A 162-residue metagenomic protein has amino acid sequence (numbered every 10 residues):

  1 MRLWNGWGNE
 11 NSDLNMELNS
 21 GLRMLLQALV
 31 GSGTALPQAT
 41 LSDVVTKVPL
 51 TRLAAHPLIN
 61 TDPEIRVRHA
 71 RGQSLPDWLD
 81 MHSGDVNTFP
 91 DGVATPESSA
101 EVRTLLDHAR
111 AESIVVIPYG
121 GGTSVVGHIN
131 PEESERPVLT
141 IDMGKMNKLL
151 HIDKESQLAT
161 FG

Functional and structural regions predicted by a protein language model:
M1-G162: Noncatalytic alpha-helical scaffold of FAD-dependent oxidoreductases
